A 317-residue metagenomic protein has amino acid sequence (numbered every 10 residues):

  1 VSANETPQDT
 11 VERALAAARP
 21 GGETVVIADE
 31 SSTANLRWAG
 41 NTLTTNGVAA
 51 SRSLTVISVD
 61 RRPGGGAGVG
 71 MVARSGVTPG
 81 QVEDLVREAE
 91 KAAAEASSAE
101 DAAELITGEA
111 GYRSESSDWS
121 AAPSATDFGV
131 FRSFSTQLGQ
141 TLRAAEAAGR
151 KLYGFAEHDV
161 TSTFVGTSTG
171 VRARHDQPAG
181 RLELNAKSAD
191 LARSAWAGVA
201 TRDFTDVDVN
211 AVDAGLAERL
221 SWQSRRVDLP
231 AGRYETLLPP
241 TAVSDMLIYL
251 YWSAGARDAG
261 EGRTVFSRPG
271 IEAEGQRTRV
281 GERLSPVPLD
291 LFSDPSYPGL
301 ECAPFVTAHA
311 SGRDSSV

Functional and structural regions predicted by a protein language model:
V1-R13, G22-N35, G80-H175, T205-S244 (+1 more regions): Acidic low-complexity segments
R19-G22, A189-D190: Short glycine/proline-enriched coil/turn segments at helix->beta-strand junctions
A28-E30, S58-D60, S188: Residue-level signal for short segments within beta-strands and strand-turn junctions of well-structured beta-sheet
A34-K91: N-terminal alpha-helical targeting/anchoring segments
D60-G68, S98-A102, A144-A145, A259-V280: Intrinsically disordered, low-complexity coil segments
P63-V69, S114-E115, L191-G198: Short acidic (Asp/Glu) and glycine-rich catalytic loops that position anionic groups and cofactors
A156-V317: Active-site-adjacent "lid" and substrate-binding segments of diverse enzymatic cores
